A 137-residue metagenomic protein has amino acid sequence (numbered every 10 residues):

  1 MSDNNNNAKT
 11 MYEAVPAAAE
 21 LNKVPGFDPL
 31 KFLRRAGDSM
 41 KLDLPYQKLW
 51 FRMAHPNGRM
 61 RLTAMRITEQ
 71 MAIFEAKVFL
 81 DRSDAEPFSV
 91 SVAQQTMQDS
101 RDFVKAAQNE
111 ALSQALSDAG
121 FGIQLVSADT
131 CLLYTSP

Functional and structural regions predicted by a protein language model:
S2-L44: N-terminal, Lys/Arg- and Ser/Thr-rich interaction peptides
S39-N57: Short, conserved "active-site rim" segments that organize catalytic pockets and cofactor/ligand binding
R59-I67: Short amphipathic beta-strand and strand-loop transition segments with alternating hydrophobic
F74-V78: Short beta-strand scaffold segments in enzyme catalytic cores
F79-S100: Short acidic, glycine/tyrosine-flanked loop/strand segments centered on an H-E-D-like triad
T96-F121: Short, well-ordered alpha-helical segments
Q124-L132: Short, glycine/acidic-rich hinge or "gate" loops at secondary-structure transitions that mediate conformational
Y134-P137: Conserved small/polar residues in nucleotide/adenosyl-binding loops
